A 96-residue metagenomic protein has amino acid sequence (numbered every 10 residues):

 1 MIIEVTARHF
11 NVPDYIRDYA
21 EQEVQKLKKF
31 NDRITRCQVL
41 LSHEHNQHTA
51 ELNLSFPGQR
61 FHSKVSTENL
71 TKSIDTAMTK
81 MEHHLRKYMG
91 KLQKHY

Functional and structural regions predicted by a protein language model:
M1-Y96: N-terminal, polar/charged subdomain of small-to-medium soluble alpha/beta proteins
